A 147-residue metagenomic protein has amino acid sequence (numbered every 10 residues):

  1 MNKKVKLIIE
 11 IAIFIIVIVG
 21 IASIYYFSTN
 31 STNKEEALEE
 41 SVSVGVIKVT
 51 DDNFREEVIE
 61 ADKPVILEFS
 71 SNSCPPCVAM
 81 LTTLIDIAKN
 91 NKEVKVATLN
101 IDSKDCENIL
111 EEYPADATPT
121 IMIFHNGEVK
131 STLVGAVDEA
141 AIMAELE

Functional and structural regions predicted by a protein language model:
M1-S43: N-terminal targeting signals for export/organelle localization
K6-L7, A117, M122-E147: Non-catalytic, surface beta->alpha helical segment in thiol-disulfide oxidoreductase systems
V46-P64, E107: A short beta-strand-turn-helix
D62-V65, F69-S73, A117: Short pre-active-site segment immediately N-terminal to redox-active cysteine/selenocysteine motifs in thiol-based
K63, E111-M122: Structural micro-motif
I66-L67, V96, I121: Hydrophobic beta-strand anchors of alpha/beta hydrolase catalytic cores
P76-N90: Typically the conserved alpha-helix immediately C-terminal to a functionally engaged Cys/Sec in thioredoxin-like
I87, A97-E112, E139-A140: Structural microenvironment flanking redox-active thiols in thiol-disulfide oxidoreductases
